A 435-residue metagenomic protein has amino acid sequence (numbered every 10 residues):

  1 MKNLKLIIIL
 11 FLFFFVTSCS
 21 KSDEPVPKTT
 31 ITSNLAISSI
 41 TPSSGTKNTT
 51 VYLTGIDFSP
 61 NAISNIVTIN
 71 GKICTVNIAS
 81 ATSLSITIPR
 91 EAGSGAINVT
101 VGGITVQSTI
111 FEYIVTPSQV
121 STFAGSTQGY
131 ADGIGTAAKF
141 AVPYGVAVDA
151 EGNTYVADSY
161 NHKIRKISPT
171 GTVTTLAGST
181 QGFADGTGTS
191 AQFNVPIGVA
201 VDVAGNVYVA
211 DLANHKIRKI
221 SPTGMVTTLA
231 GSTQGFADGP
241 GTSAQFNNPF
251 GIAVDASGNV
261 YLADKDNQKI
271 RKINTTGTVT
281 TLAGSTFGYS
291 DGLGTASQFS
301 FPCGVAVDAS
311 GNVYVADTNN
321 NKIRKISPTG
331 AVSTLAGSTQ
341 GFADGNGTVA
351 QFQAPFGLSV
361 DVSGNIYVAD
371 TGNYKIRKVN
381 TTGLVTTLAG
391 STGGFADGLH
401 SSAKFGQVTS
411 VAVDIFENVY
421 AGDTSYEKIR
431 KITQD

Functional and structural regions predicted by a protein language model:
F15-S18: C-terminal motif of bacterial Sec signal peptides marking the signal peptidase cleavage site
S20-S118: Ser/Thr/Pro-rich low-complexity tracts
T116-Y144, T172-I197, M225-F250, T278-F301 (+2 more regions): Gly/Pro-rich loop segments of beta-rich domains
V148-E151, V201-A204, V254-S257, V307-S310 (+2 more regions): Residue-level detector of Asp-centered blade-edge/turn motifs that repeat once per structural unit in beta-propeller
N153-Y155, N206-Y208, N259-Y261, N312-Y314 (+2 more regions): Conserved beta-propeller blade signature
S159, L212, K265, T318 (+2 more regions): Short loop/turn segments immediately following the C-termini of beta-strands
H162-K166, T172, H215-K219, M225 (+7 more regions): A short loop-to-beta-strand structural motif that recurs across blades of beta-propeller domains
Q407-D435: Blade-level signature of beta-propeller repeat domains, shared across WD40, Kelch, NHL, RCC1 and BNR/Asp-box propellers
